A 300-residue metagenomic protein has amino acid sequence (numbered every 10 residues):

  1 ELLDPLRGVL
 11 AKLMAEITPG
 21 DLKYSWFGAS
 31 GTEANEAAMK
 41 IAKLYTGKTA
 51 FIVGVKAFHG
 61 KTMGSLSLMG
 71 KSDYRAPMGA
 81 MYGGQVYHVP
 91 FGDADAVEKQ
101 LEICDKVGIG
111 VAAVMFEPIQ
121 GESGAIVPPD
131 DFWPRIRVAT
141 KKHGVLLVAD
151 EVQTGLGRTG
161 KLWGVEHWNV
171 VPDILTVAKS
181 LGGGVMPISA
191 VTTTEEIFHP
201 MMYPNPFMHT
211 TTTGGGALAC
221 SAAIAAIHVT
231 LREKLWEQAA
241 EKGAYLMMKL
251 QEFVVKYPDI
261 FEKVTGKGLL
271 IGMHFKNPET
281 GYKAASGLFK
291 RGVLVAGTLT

Functional and structural regions predicted by a protein language model:
E1-T300: Conserved N-terminal phosphate-binding loop of PLP-dependent enzymes in the Aspartate aminotransferase
